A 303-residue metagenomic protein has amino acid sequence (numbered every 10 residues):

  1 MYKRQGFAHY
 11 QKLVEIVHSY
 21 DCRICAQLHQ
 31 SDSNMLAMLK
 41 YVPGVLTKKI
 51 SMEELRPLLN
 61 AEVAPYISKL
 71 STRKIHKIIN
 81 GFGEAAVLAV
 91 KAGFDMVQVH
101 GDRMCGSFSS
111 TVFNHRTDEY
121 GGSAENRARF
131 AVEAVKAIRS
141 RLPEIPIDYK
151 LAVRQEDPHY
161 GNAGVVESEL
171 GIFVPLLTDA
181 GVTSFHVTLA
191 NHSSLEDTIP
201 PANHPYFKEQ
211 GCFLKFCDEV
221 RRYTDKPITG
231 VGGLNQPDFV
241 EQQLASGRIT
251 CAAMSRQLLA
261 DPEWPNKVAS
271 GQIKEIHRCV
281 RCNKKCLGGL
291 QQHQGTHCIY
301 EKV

Functional and structural regions predicted by a protein language model:
K3-V303: Flavin-dependent oxidoreductase catalytic cores
